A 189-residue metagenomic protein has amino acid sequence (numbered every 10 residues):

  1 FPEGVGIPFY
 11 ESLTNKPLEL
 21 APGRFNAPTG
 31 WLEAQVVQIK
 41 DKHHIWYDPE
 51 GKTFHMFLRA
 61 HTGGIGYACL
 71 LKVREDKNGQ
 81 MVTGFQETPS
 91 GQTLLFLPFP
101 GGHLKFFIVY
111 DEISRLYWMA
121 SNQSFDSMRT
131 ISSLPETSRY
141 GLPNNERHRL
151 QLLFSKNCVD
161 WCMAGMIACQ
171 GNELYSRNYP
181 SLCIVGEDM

Functional and structural regions predicted by a protein language model:
F1-E33, V37-P100, Y110-E173, G186-E187: Beta-rich carbohydrate-recognition and catalytic domains
H103-F107, Y175-P180: Repeated scaffold domains used in trafficking and secretory/extracellular systems, primarily beta-propellers
N178-M189: Internal helix-turn-beta structural module
